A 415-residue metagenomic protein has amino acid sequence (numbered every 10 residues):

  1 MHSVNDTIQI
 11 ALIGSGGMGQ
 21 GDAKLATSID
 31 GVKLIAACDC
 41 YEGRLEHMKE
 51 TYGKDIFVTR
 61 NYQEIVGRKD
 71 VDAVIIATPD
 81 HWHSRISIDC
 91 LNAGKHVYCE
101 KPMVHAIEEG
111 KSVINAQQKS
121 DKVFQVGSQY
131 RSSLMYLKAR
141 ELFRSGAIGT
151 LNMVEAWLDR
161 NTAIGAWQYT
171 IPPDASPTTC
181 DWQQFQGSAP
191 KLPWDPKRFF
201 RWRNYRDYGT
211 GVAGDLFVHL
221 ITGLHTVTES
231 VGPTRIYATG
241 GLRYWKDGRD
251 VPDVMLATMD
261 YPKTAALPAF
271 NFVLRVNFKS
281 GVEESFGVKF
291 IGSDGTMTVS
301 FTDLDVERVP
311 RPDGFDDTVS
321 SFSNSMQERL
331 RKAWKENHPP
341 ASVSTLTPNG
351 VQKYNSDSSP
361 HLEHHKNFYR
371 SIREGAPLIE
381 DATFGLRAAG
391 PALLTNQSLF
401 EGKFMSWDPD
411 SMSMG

Functional and structural regions predicted by a protein language model:
M1-Y52, Y130-S133, L224: N-terminal Rossmann-like dinucleotide-binding module
Q20, S84, V218: Residues forming the Rossmann-fold NAD(P)(H) cofactor-binding site
A23, K49, Q63-V66, I75 (+9 more regions): Non-transmembrane alpha-helical segments in soluble domains of secreted/periplasmic/extracellular proteins
I56-N61: Conserved SAM-binding strand-loop segment of SAM-dependent methyltransferases
A73-I75, E155: N-terminal Rossmann-like NAD(P) cofactor-binding module of classical short-chain dehydrogenase/reductase
P79-D80, S84-S132, G146, G402: Beta-strand-loop-alpha-helix segment that lines the small-molecule cofactor/substrate pocket of alpha/beta enzymes
L137-K138, T150, E155-W157, I164-A382 (+2 more regions): Contiguous beta-strand/loop segments that form the cofactor/metal-binding neighborhood of enzyme cores
